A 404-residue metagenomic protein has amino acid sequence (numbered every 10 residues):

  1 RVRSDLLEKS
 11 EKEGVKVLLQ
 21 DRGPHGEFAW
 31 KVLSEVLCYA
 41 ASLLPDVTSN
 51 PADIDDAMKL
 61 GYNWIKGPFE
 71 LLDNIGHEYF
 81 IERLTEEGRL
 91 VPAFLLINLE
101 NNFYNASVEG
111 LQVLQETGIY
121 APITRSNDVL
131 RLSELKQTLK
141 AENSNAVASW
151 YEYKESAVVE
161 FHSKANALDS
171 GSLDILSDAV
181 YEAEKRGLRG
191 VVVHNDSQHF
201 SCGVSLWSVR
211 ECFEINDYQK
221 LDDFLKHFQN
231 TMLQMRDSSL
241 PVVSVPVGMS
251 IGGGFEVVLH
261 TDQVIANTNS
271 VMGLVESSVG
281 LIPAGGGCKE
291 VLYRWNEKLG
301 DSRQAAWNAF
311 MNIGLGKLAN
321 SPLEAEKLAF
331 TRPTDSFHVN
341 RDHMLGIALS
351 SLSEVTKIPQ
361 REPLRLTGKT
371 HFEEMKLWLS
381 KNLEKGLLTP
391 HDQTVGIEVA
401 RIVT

Functional and structural regions predicted by a protein language model:
R1-V191, N195-Q198, W207-H227, L233-S239 (+4 more regions): N-terminal glycine-rich phosphate-binding loop for ADP-containing cofactors
E256: Short alpha-helical segment that forms part of, or immediately flanks, the ligand-binding pocket in carbohydrate-active
